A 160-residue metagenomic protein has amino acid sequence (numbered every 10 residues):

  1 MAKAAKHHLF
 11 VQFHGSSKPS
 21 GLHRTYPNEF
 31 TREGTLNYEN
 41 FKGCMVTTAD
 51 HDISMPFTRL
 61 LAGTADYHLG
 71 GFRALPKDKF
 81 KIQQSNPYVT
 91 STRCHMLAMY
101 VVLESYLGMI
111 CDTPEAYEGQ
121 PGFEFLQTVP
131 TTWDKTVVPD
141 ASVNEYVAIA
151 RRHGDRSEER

Functional and structural regions predicted by a protein language model:
M1-Q83, T92: Aromatic- and carboxylate-enriched substrate-binding clefts and catalytic-loop regions of carbohydrate-active enzymes
F80-H153: Glycine-rich, aromatic-lined ligand/substrate-binding cores of catalytic and carbohydrate-binding domains
D155-S157: Structural beta-strand segments of beta-rich domains
R160: Conserved small/polar residues in nucleotide/adenosyl-binding loops
